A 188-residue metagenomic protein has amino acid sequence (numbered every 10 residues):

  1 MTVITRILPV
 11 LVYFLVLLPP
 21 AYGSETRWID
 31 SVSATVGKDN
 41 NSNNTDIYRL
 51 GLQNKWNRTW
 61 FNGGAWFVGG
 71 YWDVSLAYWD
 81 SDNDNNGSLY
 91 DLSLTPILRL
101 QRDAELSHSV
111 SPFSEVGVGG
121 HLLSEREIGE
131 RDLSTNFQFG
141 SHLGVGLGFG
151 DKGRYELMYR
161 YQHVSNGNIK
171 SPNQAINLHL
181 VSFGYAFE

Functional and structural regions predicted by a protein language model:
M1-R27, E188: Cleavable N-terminal export/targeting peptides
A21-I29, N57-V68, D103-P112, D151-R154 (+1 more regions): Short loop/turn motifs that connect adjacent beta-strands in outer-membrane beta-barrel proteins
R27, N41-R49, A65, N85-S93 (+2 more regions): Transmembrane beta-barrel outer-membrane domains
W28-A34, W66-V74, P112-V118, Y155-Y159 (+1 more regions): Transmembrane beta-strands of outer-membrane beta-barrel proteins
V36-K38, D82-N86, E127-L133, N166-S171: Extracellular loop and loop/strand-boundary signature of outer-membrane beta-barrel proteins
V36-S42, N54, V74-D80, L100 (+3 more regions): Transmembrane beta-strands of outer-membrane beta-barrel pores
Y48-L52, A175-E188: Outer-membrane beta-barrel "beta-signal"
Q53-N57, I97-D103, G146-G148, G184-A186: Transmembrane beta-barrel domains of outer membrane proteins
